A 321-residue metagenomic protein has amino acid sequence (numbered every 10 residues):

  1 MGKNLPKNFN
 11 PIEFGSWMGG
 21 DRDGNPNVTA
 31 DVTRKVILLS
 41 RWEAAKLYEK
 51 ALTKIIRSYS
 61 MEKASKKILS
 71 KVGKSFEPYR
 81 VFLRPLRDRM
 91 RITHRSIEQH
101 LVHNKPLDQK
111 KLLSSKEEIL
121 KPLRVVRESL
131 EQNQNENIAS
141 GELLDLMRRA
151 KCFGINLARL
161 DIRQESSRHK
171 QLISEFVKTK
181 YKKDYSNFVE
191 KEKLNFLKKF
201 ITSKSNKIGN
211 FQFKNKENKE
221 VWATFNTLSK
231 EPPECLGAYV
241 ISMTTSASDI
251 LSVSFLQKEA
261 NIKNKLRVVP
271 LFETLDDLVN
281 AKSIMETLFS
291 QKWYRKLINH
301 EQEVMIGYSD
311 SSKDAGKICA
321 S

Functional and structural regions predicted by a protein language model:
M1-F14: Extended, Lys/Arg-enriched charged tracts that mediate electrostatic binding to polyanionic substrates
L5, G20, V28, E128 (+3 more regions): Conserved alpha/beta-domain cores
I12-N27: Active-site and channel-lining beta-strand-loop segments that bind or position nucleotide-derived/phosphorylated
V28-K54: Extended active-site and interfacial segments that coordinate phosphate-rich ligands in large catalytic machineries
T33-R34, Q164, S283: Residue-level detector of alpha-helical segments with a strong bias toward transmembrane helices and their helix-loop
L39-E43, L172, T179, Q291: A generic membrane alpha-helix/interface feature
L52-Y59, K63, N261, K292: A generic secondary-structure signal for well-formed alpha-helical elements
R57-K230: Extended, charge-enriched "interface" segments that sit outside catalytic cores
